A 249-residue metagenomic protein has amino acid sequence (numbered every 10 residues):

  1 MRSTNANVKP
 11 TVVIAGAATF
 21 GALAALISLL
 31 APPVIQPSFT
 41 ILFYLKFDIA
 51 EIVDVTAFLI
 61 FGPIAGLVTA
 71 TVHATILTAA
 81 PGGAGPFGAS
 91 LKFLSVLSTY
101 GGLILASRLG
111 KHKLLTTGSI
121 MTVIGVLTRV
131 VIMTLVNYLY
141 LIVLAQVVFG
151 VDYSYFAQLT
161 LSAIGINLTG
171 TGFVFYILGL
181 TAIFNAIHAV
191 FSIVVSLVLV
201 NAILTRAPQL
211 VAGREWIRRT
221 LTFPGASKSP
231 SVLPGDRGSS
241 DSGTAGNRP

Functional and structural regions predicted by a protein language model:
M1-P249: Loop-helix junctions at membrane interfaces
